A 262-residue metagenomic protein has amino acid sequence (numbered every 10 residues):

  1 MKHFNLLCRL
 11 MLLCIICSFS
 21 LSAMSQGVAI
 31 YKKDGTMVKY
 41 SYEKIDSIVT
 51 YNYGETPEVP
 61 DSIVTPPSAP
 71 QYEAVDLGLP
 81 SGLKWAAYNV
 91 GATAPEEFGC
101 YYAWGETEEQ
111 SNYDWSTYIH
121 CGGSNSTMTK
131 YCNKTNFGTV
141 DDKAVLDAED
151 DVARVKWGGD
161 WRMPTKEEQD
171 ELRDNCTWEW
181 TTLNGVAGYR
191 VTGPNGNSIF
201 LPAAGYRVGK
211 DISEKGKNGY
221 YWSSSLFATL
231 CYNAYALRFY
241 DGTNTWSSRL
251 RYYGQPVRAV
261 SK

Functional and structural regions predicted by a protein language model:
M1-M11: Bacterial N-terminal signal peptides that target proteins for export
A23-G27, A259: Boundary at the C-terminal end of the N-terminal hydrophobic targeting segment
Q26-E43, Y72-G78: Short N-terminal segments immediately surrounding and downstream of signal-peptide cleavage
S41-Y51: Structured surface patches comprising rigid loops and adjacent beta-strands/short helices at the edges of well-ordered
N52-P57: Short acidic, Gly/Pro-enriched loop/turn segments at secondary-structure junctions
P60-K262: Conserved positions within compact, well-structured domain cores
